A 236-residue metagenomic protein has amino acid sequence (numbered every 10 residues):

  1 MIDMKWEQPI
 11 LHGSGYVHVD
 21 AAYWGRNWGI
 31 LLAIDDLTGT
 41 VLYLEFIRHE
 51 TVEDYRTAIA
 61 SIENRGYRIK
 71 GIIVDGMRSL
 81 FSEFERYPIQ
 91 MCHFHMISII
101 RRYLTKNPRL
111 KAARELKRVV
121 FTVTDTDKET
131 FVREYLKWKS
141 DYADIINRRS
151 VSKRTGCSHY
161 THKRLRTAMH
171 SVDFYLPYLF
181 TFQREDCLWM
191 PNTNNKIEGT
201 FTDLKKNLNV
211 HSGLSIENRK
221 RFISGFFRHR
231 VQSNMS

Functional and structural regions predicted by a protein language model:
M1-R78, S82, F174-Y175, K196: RNase H-like nuclease fold core
E7, Y87-Q90, H211: Core catalytic machinery and nucleic-acid-binding channels of phosphodiester-processing enzymes
N27, L42, S82-E83, R102 (+2 more regions): Short helix/loop capping segments that flank catalytic or ligand/cofactor-binding pockets
D35, E50, L110, H211-G213: A short hydrophobic/aromatic micro-motif that marks alpha-helical segments and, especially, helix-coil
K70-M77, R118-S236: Acidic/histidine-rich catalytic cores and adjacent linkers of DNA breakage/strand-transfer/modification proteins
G71-K117: Conserved beta-strand -> loop -> alpha-helix junction used to position metal-binding or nucleic-acid-contacting
